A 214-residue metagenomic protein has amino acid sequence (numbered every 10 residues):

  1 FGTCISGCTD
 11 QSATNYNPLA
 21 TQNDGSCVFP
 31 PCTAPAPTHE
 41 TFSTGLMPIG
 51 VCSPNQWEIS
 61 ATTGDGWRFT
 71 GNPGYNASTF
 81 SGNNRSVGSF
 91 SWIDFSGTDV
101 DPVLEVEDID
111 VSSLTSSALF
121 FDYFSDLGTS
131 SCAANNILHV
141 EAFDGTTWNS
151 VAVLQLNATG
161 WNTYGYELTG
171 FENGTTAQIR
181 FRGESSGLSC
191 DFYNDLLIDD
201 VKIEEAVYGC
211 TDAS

Functional and structural regions predicted by a protein language model:
F1-V51, D110-V111, S116, Y193 (+1 more regions): Primarily marks secretory-pathway-exposed extracellular/lumenal segments that are disulfide- and glycosylation-prone
P35-I93: Extracellular glycan-recognition surfaces and repeat-rich motifs
F42, F121, G165-D191: Extracellular beta-strand ligand-recognition surfaces/modules
F90-P102, L154-T159: Extracellular beta-rich ligand/substrate-recognition surface
F95-L114, T163-G165: Short beta-strands within extracellular/lumenal beta-sheet-rich domains
G97-V103, S131-C132, S186-E205: Extracellular carbohydrate recognition
V111-T115, F124-A134, G187-L188: Extended, low-complexity, turn-rich repeat/linker tracts enriched in Gly/Pro/Ser/Thr and Asp/Glu that occur
T147-E172: Extracellular carbohydrate recognition and processing domains and analogous Trp-centered ligand-binding platforms
